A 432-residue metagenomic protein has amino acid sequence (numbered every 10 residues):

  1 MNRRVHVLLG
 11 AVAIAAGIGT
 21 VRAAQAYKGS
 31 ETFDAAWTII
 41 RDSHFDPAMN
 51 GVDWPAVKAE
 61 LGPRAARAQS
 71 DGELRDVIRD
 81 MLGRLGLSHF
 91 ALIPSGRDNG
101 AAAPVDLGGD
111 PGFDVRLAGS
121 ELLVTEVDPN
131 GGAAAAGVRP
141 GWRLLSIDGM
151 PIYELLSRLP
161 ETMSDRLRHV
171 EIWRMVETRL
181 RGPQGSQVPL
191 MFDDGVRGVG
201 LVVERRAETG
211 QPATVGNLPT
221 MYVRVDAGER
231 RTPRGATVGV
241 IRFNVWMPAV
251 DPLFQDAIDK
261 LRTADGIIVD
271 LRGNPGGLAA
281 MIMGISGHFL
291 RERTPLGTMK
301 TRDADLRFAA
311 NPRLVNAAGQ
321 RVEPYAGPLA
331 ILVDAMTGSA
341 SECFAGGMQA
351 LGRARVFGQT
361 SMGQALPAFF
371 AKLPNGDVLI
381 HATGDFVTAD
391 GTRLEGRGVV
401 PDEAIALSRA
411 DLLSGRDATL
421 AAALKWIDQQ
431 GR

Functional and structural regions predicted by a protein language model:
R3-L8: N-terminal export leaders
A26-G51: Mature N-terminal segment immediately following signal peptide/propeptide cleavage in secreted/periplasmic
A36, M81, F113, A133 (+9 more regions): Terminal peptide-recognition signature
A48-S120, P183-E229, G431-R432: Extended, small/polar residue-biased N-terminal targeting/export presequences and adjacent propeptide/linker tracts
R67-E73, P140-P189, P252-Q255, M281 (+1 more regions): PDZ domains, with a preference for the canonical peptide-binding region formed by the helix
P104-E154, M247-P248, G384-D385: PDZ/PDZ-like domain segments forming the peptide/carboxylate-binding groove, activating on the N-terminal beta-strands
A135-R166, I241, I268-R272, V356 (+2 more regions): Conserved PDZ fold ligand-binding element
G182-P374, L412, W426-Q430: Cleft-lining beta-strand/loop regions that shape enzyme active-site pockets
